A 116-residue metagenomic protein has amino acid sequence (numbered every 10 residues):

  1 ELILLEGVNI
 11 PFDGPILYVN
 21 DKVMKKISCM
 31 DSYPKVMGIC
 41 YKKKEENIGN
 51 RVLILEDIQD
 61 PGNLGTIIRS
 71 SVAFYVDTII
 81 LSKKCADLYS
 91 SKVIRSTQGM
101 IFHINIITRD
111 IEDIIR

Functional and structural regions predicted by a protein language model:
E1-P61: Arg/Lys-rich RNA-binding interfaces used to dock onto structured RNA substrates
I48-R116: RNA substrate-binding interface of SAM-dependent RNA methyltransferases
